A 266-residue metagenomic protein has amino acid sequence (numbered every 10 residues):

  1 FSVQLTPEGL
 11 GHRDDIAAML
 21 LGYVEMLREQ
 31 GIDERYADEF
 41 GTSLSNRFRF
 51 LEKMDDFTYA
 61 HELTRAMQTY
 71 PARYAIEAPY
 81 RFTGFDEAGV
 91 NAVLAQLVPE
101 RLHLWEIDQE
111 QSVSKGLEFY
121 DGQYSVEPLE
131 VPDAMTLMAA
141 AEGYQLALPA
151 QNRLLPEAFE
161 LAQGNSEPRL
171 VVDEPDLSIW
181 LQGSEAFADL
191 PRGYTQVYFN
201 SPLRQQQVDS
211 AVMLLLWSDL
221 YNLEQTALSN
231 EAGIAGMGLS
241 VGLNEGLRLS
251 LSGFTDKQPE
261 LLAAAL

Functional and structural regions predicted by a protein language model:
F1-V90, W105, D189-L266: M16 family metallopeptidases and their MPP-like homologs
R35-A186, T195: C-terminal regions of mature proteins
